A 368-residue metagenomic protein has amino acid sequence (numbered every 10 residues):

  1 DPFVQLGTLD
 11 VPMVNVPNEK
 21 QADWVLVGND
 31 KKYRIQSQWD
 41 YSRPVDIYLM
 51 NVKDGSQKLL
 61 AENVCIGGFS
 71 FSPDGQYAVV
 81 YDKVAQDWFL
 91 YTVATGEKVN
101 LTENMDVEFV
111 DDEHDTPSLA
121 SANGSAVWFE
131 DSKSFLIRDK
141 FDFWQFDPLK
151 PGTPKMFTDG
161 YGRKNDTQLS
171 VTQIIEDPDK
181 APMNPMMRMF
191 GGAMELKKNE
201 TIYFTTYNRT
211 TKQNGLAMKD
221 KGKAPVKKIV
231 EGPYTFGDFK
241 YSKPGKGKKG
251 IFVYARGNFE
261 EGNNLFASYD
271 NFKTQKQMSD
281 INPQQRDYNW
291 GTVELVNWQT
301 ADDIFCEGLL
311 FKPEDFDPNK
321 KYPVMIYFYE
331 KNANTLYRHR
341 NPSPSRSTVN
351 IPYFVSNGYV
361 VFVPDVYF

Functional and structural regions predicted by a protein language model:
D1-F252, G257-N263, A267, N341: Beta-propeller folds
K223, G237-F368: Serine-hydrolase catalytic core recognition
